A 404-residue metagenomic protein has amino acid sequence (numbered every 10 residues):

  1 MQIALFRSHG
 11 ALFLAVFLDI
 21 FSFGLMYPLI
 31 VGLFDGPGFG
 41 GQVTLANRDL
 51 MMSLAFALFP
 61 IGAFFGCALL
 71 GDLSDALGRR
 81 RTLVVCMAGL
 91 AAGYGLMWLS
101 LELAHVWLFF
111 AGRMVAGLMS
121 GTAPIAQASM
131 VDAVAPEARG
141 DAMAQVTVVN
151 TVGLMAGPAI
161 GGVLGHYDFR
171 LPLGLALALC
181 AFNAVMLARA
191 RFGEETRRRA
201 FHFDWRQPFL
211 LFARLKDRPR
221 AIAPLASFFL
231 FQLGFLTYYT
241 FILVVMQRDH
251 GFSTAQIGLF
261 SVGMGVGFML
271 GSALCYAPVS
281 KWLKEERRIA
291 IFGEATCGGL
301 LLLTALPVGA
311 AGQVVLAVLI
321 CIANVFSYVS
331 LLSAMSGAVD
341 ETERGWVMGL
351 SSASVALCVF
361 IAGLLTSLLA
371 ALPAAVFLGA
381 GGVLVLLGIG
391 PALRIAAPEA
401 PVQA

Functional and structural regions predicted by a protein language model:
M1-F6, F192-A226: Juxtamembrane intracellular "pre-TM" segments in multi-pass secondary transporters
F17, G93, H105-G121, G312-F326: Hydrophobic core of transmembrane alpha-helices in multi-pass small-molecule transporters, especially MFS/SLC-type
P28-D49, T240-Q256: Short amphipathic helix-loop junctions that connect adjacent transmembrane helices in Major Facilitator Superfamily/SLC
F65-G78, G271-E285: Helix-to-loop junctions at the C-terminal end of transmembrane segments in multipass secondary transporters
A88-L103, T296-V308: C-terminal ends and interior cores of transmembrane alpha-helices in multi-pass membrane transporters/permeases
G112-N150: Cytoplasmic helix-loop-helix junction between adjacent transmembrane helices in 12-TM secondary transporters
R287-L331: C-terminal transmembrane helical hairpin of 12-TM major facilitator-type secondary transporters
E343-A371: A late C-terminal transmembrane helix in Major Facilitator Superfamily
